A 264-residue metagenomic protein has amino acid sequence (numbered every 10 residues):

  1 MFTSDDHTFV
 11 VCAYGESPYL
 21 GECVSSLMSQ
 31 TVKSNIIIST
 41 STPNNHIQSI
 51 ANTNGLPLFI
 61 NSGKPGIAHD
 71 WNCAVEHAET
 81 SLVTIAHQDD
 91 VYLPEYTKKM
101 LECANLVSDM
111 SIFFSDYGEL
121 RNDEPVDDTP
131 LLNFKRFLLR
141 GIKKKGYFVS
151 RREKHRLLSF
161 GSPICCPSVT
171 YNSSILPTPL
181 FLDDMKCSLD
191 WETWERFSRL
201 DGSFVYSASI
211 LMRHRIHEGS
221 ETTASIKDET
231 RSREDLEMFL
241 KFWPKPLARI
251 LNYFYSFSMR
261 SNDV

Functional and structural regions predicted by a protein language model:
M1-S26: N-proximal low-complexity "stem/linker" segments adjacent to membrane-targeting elements
S25-S34: Short, acidic, metal-binding catalytic loop of nucleotide-sugar glycosyltransferases
S39-Q48: A conserved acidic beta->alpha catalytic loop
N61-A78: Glycine-rich, basic loop-to-helix element that forms the pyrophosphate-binding segment of sugar-nucleotide handling
V83: Short aromatic/hydrophobic "clamp" motif used to bind/position activated sugar donors
H87-V91, D116: The conserved acidic donor/metal-binding loop of glycosyltransferases
E95-R136: Conserved donor NDP-sugar-binding/catalytic core segment of glycosyltransferases
L139-D228: Conserved nucleotide-sugar donor-binding catalytic segment
